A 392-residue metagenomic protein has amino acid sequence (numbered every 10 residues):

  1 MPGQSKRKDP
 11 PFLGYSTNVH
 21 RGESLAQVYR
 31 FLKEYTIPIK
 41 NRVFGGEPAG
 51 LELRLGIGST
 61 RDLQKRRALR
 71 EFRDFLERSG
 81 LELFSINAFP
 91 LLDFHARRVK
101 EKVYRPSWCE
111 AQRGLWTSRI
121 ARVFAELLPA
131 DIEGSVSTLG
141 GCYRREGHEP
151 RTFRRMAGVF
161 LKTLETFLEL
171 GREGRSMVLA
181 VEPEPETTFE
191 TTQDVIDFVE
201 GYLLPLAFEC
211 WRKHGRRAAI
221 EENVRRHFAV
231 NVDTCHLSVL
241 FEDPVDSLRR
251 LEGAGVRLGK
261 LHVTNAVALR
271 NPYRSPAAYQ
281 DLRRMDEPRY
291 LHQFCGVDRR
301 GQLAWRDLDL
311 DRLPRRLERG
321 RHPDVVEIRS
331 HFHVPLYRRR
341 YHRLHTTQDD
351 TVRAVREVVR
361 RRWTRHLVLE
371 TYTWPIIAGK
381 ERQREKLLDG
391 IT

Functional and structural regions predicted by a protein language model:
M1-S135, E165, E222-N231, E370 (+1 more regions): N-terminal pre-domain/capping segments
P2-G3, R97-A229, V239: Active-site acidic/histidine proton-transfer and metal-coordination neighborhood in alpha/beta enzyme cores
N18-H20, R54-G58, A88-L91, L139-Y143 (+6 more regions): Active-site beta-loop-alpha junctions enriched in small/polar residues
V28-I37, K65-F72, F153-T166, I196-L206 (+3 more regions): Well-ordered, non-membrane alpha-helical segments in soluble/globular domains
R42-G45, F75-L81, I120-D131, T163-M177 (+5 more regions): A structural motif corresponding to the C-terminal end of an alpha-helix and its immediate exit/capping segment
L83-F94, V136-S137, R257-A268, P288 (+2 more regions): Non-cysteine beta-strand/loop elements that form the S-adenosyl-L-methionine
L168-L317, V325, V334: Acidic/histidine-rich catalytic cores of soluble enzymes
A304-T392: Flexible, acidic glycine-rich loops studded with aromatic residues
